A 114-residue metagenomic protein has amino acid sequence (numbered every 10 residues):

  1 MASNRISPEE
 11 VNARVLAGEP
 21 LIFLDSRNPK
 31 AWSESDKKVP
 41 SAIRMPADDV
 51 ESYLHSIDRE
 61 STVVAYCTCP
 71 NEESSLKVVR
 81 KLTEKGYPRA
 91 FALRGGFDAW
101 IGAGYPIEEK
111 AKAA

Functional and structural regions predicted by a protein language model:
M1-L21, P29-A65, C69-A114: Rhodanese-like catalytic fold shared by cysteine-dependent sulfurtransferases and DSP/PTP-type phosphatases
L24: Active-site flanking residues adjacent to catalytic metal/cofactor-binding acidic residues
